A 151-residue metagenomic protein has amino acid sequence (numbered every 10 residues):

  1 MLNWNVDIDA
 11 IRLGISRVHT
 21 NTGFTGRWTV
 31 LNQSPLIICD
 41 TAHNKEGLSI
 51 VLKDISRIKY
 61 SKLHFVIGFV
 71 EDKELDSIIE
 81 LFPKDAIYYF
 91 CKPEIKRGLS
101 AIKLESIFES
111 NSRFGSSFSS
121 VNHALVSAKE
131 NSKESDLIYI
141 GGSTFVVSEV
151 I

Functional and structural regions predicted by a protein language model:
M1-I87: Nucleotide phosphate-binding/pyrophosphate-handling subdomain across enzymes that bind or process nucleotide phosphates
L36-I38, I79-L137: C-terminal helical cap/extension that packs against the catalytic core of soluble nucleotide-cofactor enzymes
S143: Active-site-proximal loop/hinge segments that shape catalytic or ion-binding/gating pockets
V150-I151: Short Gly/Thr/Asp-enriched flexible loops that form oxyanion-binding sites at enzyme active sites
